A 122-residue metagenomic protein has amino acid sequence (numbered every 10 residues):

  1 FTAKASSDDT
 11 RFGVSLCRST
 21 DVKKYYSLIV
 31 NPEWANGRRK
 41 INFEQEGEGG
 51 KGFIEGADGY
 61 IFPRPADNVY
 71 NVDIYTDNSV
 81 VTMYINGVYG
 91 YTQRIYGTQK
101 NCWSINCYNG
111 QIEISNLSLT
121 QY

Functional and structural regions predicted by a protein language model:
F1-Y122: Beta-rich accessory regions
